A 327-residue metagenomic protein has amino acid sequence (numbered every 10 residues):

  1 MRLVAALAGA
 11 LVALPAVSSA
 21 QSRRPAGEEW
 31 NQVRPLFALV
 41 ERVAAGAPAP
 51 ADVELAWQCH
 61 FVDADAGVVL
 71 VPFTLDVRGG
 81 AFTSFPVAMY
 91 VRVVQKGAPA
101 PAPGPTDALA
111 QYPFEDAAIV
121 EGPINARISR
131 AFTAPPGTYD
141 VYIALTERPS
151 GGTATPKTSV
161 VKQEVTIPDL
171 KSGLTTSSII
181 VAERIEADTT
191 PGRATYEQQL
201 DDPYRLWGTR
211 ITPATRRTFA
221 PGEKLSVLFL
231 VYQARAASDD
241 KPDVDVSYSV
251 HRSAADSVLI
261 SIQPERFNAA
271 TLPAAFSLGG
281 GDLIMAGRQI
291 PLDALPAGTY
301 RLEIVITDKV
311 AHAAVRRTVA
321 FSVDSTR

Functional and structural regions predicted by a protein language model:
A5-P15: Bacterial N-terminal signal peptides
A20-R327: Scaffold/interface architecture of coatomer-like assemblies
